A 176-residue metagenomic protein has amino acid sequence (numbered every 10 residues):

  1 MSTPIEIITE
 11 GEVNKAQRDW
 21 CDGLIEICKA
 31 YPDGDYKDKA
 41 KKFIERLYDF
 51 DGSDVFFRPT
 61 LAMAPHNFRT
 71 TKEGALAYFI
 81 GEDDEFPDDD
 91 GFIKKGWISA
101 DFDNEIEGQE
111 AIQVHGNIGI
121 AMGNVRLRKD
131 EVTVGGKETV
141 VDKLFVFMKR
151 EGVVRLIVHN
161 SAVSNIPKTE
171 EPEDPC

Functional and structural regions predicted by a protein language model:
M1, H66-A77, V141-M148: Hydrophobic transmembrane alpha-helix bundles
M1-D54, C176: Short, low-complexity N-terminal intrinsically disordered segments enriched in polar/charged residues
I5-I8, E12, Q109-Q113, G135: Conserved aromatic-histidine-acidic binding/catalytic patches
I8, E12, F102, L156-I157: A broad structural signal for short, well-ordered beta-strand segments within beta-sheet-rich domains
K15, K29, K37-K42, K72 (+7 more regions): Context-gated lysine
V55, A77, A100, K143-F145 (+1 more regions): Short non-domain terminal segments
R58-T133: Surface-exposed, charged secondary-structure patches
V114-M122, R126, V132-P175: Short beta-strand edge/turn micro-motifs at domain boundaries
